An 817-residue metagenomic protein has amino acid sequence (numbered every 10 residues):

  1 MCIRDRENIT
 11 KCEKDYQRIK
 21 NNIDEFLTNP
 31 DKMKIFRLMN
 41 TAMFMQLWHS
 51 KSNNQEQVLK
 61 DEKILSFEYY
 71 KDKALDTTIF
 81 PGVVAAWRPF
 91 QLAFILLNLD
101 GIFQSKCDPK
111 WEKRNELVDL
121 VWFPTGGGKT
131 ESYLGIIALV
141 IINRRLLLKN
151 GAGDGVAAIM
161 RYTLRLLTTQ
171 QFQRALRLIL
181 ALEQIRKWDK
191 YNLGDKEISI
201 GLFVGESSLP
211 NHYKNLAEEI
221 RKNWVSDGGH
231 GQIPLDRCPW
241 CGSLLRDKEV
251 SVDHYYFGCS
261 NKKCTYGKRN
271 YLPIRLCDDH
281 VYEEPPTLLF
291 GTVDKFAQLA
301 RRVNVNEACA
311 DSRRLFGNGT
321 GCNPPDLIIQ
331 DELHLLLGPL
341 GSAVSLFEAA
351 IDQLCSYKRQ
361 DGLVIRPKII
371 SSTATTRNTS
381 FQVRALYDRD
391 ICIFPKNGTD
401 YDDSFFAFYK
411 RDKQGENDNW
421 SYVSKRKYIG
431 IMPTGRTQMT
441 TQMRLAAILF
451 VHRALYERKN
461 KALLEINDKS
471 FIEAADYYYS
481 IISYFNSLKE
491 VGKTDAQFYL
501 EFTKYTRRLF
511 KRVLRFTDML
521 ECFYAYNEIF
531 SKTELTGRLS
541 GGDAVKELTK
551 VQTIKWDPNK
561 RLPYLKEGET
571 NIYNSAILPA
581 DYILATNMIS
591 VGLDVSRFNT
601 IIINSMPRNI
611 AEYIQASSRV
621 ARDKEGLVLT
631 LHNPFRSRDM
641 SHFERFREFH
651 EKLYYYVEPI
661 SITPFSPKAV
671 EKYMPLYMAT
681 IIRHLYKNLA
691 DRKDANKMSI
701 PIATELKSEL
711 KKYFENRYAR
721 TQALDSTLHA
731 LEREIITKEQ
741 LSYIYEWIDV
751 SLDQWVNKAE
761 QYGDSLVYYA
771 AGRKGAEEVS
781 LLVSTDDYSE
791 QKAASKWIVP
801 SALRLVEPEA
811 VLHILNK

Functional and structural regions predicted by a protein language model:
M1-D5: Conserved small/polar residues in nucleotide/adenosyl-binding loops
V121-T130, E332-L340, A350-L386, K396-N397: Conserved helicase ATPase motor motifs in RecA-like P-loop NTPase domains
D154-Q184, G201-S208, V293-Q298, A374-S380 (+1 more regions): Conserved Walker A/P-loop ATP-binding site and its immediately adjacent core in helicase/helicase-like ATPase domains
Y213-D236, P367, R377-R384, D390-E501: Conserved interdomain linker/interface between the two RecA-like ATPase lobes of SF2 helicase motors
D294, A308-S356: SF2 helicase catalytic motif II
Y499, S641-I660, P675-K817: The feature captures the C-terminal accessory region of ATP-dependent helicases and related nucleic-acid translocases
I589-S605, L627-T630: A short beta-strand element within the Helicase C-terminal
R619-L653: Conserved segment of the helicase C-terminal RecA-like domain
